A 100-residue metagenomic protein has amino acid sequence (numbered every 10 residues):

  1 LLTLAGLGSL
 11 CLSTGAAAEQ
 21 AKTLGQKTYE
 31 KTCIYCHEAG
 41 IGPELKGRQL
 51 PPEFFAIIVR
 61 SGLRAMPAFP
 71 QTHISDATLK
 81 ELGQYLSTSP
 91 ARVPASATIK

Functional and structural regions predicted by a protein language model:
L2-C11: Bacterial N-terminal signal peptides
C11-T28, A95: Electrostatic cytochrome c docking/interface patches
S13-G15, T32, F69: Residue-level recognition of conserved structural "scaffold" positions that shape functional pockets and channels
G25, Y29-G40, L82, L86: The canonical Cys-X-X-Cys-His
I41-R48, R60-K100: Axial heme c-ligation environment in periplasmic c-type cytochrome domains
E53-A56: Amphipathic, hydrophobic secondary-structure cores in small proteins
